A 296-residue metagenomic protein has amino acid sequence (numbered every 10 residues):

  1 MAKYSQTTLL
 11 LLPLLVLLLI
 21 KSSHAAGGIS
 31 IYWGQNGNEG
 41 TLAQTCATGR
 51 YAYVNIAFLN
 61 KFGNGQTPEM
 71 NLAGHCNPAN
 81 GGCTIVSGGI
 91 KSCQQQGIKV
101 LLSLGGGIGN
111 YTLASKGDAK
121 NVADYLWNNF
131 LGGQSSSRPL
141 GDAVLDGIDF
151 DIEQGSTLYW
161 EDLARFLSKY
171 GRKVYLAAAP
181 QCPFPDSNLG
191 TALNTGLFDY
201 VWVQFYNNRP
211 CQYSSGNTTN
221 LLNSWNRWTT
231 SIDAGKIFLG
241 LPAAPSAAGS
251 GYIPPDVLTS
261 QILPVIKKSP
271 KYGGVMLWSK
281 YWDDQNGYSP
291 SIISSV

Functional and structural regions predicted by a protein language model:
A2-T8, S22-Q261, I266-P270, Y281-S295: Chitinase-like catalytic core of GlcNAc-active glycosidases
L11-L18: Bacterial N-terminal signal peptides
V275-K280: Glycine-rich phosphate-binding active-site loops on the catalytic face of alpha/beta enzymes
